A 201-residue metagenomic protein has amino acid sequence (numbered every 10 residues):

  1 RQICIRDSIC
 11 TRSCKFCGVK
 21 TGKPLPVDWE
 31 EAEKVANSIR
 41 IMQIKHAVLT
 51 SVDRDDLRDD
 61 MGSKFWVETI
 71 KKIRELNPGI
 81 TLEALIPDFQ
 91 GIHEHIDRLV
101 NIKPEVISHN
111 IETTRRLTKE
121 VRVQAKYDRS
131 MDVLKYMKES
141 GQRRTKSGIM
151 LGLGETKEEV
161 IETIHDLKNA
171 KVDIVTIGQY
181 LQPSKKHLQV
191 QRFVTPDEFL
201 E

Functional and structural regions predicted by a protein language model:
Q2, E33-Q43, E68-I80, E94 (+2 more regions): Auxiliary Fe-S-binding modules of radical SAM enzymes
Q2-E31: Canonical Radical SAM [4Fe-4S] cluster-binding loop centered on the CxxxCxxC motif and its immediate flanking residues
K20, V52-R54, L85-G91, E112-T114 (+2 more regions): Active-site beta-loop-alpha junctions enriched in small/polar residues
T21-V48: Conserved alpha-helical substructure of the radical SAM core
A47-E68, G154-E159: Conserved glycine-rich "GG(E/T)P / GGGxP" loop and the immediately following alpha-helix in the radical SAM core
S51-D59, R115-R122, Q182-V190: Glycine-rich, proline-tolerant flexible connector loops at the mouths of alpha/beta enzymes
